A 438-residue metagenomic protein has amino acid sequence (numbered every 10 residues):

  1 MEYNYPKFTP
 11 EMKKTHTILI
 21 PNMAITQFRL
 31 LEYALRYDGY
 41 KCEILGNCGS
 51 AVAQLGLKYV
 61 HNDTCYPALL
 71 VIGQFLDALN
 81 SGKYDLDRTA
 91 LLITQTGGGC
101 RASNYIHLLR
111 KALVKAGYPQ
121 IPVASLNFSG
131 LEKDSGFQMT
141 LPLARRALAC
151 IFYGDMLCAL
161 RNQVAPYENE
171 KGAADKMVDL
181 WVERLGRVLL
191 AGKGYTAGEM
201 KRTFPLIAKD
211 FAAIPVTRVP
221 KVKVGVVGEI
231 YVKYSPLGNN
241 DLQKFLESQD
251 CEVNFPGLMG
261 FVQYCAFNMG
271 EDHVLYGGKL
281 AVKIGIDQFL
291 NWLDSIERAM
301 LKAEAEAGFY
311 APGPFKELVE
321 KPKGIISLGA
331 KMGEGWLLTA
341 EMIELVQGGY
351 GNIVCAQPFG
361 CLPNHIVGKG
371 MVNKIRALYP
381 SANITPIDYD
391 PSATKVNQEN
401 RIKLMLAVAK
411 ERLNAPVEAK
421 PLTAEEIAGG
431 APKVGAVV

Functional and structural regions predicted by a protein language model:
M1-V438: An N-terminal assembly and electron-transfer interface module characteristic of large anaerobic redox and radical
